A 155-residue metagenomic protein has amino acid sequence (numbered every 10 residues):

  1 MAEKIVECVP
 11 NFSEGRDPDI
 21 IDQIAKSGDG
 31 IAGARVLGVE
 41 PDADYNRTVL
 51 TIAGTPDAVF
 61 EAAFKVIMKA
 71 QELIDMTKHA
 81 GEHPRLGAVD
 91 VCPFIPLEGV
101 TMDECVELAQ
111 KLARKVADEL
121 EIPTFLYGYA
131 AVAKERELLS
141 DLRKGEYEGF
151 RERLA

Functional and structural regions predicted by a protein language model:
A2-A155: Long, contiguous binding/interaction regions
